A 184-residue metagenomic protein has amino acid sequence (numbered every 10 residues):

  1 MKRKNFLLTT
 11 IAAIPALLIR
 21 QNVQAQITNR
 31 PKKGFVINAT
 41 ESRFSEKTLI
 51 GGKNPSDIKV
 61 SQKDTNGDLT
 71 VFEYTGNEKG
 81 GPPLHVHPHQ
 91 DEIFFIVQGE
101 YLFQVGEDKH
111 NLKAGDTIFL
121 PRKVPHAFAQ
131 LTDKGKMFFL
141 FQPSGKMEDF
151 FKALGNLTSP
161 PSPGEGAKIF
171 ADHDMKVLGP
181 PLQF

Functional and structural regions predicted by a protein language model:
K2-Q26: N-terminal export signals
R20-N54, N156: C-terminal segment of N-terminal export signals and the immediately downstream linker at the start of the mature
T48-L84: A short glycine-rich, His/Asp/Glu-containing loop-to-beta-strand
T75, P88-F103: Short, conserved beta-strand element in jelly-roll/cupin
I93, E100-L102, K109, P125 (+1 more regions): Structural motif
D108-R122: Short acidic-glycine-tyrosine-enriched beta hairpin
R122-E148: Ligand-binding loop in jelly-roll beta-barrel domains
L157-F184: Acidic/histidine-enriched, glycine/proline-rich intrinsically disordered or flexible terminal extensions
